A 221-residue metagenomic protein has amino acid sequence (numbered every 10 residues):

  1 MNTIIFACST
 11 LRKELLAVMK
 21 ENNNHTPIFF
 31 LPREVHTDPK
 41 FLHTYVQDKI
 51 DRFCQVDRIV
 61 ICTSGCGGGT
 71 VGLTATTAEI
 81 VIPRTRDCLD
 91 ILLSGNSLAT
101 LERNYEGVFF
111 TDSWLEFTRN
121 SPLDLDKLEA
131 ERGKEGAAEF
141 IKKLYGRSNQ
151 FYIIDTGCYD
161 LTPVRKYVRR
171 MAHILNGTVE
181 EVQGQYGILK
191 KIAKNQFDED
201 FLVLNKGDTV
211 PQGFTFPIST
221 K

Functional and structural regions predicted by a protein language model:
M1-N22: N-terminal basic/disordered segments at the start of proteins
F6-K13, V35-H36, V60-V71, R86-D87 (+3 more regions): Gly/Ser/Thr-rich loops at beta-strand to alpha-helix junctions that form or flank small-molecule/cofactor-binding
H25-F41, E181-Q185: A short beta-strand-loop structural module common to alpha/beta enzyme folds
P39-R52: Glycine-rich, highly charged phosphate/nucleotide-binding loops
I50-C54, A99-L115, E199-V210: A polyampholytic, Gly/Pro-enriched intrinsically disordered region
T76-P122: Long, charge-dense
Y105-M171: Active-site rim beta-loop-alpha module in soluble metabolic enzymes
K142-K221: Extended, basic/helix-rich recognition subdomains
